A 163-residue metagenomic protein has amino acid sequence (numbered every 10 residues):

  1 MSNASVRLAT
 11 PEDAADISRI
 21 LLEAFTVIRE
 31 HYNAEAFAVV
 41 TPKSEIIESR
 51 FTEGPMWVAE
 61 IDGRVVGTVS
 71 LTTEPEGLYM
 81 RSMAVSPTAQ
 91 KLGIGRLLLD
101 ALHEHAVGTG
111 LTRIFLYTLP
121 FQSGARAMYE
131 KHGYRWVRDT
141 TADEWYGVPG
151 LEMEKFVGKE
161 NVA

Functional and structural regions predicted by a protein language model:
S5-R19: A short beta-loop-alpha structural element at the N-terminal edge of CoA-dependent acyl/N-acetyltransferase catalytic
A9, M83-V85, T118: Hydrophobic adenine-recognition pocket in adenosine-nucleotide-binding enzymes
S18-I47: Conserved GNAT-fold acetyl-CoA-binding loop/helix
I46-V58, Y79: A short helix-loop-beta-strand connector motif used in the catalytic cores of GNAT acetyltransferases and, in some
E48, T112-A163: C-terminal "cap" of GNAT-fold acetyltransferases
V58, R64-T72, Y79-A84: Conserved beta-strand in the GNAT
T73, S86-L92, P120-F121: Active-site acidic-Proline motif in GNAT/NAT acetyltransferases
V85, K91-E104, A127, K131: Conserved acetyl-CoA-binding loop-helix of GNAT-fold acetyltransferases
